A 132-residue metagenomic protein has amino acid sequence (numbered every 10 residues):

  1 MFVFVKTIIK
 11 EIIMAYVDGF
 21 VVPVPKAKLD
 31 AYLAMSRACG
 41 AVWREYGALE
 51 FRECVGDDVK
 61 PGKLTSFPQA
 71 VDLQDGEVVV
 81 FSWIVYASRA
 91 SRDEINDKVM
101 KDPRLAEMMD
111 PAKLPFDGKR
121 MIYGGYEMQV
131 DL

Functional and structural regions predicted by a protein language model:
F2-K6, R44, A48-D75, R104-L132: Glycine-rich beta-strand-turn "strand-cap" elements at beta-sheet edges
I8-K10, S88: N-terminal processing/targeting junctions
K10-A38: Long, hydrophobic N-terminal alpha-helical segment
V17-V24, K63-V99, G124: Short, well-ordered beta-strand segments in beta-rich or mixed alpha/beta enzyme and ligand-binding folds
V24, K28, S36, G47 (+2 more regions): Generic secondary-structure microfeatures
K26-K28, A90, Q129: Residues that cap or initiate secondary-structure elements
A31-R44, V79-I84: Generic detector of contiguous secondary-structure segments
L33-C39, I95-D102: Short amphipathic alpha-helices in soluble, non-transmembrane regions that often serve as interface/regulatory elements
